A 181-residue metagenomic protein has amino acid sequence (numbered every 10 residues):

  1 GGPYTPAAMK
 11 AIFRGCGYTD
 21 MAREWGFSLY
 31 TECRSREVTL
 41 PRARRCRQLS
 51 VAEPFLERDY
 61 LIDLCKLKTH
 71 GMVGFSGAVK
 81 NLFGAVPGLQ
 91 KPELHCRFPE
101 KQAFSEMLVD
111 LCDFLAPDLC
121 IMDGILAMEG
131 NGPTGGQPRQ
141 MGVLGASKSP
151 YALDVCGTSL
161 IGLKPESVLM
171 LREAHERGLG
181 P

Functional and structural regions predicted by a protein language model:
G1-P181: N-terminal and secondary-structure boundary signal
